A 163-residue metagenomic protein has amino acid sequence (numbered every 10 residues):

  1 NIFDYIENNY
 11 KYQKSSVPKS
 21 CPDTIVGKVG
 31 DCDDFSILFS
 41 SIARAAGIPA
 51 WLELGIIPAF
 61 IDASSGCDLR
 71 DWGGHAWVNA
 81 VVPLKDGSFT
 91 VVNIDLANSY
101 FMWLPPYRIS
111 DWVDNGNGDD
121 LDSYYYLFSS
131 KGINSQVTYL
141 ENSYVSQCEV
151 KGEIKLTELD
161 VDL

Functional and structural regions predicted by a protein language model:
N1-G30, L38-S41, K131-D162: Secondary-structure boundary elements
D34-N134, T138: Hydrophobic/aromatic-rich core segments of domains that either
